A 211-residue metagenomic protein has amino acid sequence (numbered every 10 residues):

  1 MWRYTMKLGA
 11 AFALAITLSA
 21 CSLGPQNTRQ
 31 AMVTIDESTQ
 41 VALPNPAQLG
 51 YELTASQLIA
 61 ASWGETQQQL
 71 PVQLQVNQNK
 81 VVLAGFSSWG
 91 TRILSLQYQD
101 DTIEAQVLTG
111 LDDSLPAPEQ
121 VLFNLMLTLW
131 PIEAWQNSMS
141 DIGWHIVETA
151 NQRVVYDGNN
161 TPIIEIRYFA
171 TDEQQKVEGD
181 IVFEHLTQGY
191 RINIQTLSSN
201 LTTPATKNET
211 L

Functional and structural regions predicted by a protein language model:
M1-A10: Bacterial N-terminal signal peptides that target proteins for export
T17-A20: C-terminal motif of bacterial Sec signal peptides marking the signal peptidase cleavage site
S22-P25: Bacterial signal peptide processing site
T39-Q78: Post-signal-peptide N-terminal segment of Sec-exported extracytoplasmic proteins
G85-W89, Y98-T102, V107-L111, T196-S198: A mature extracytoplasmic/lumenal domain signature
S88-R92, L111-D113, T161-I163: Short, surface-exposed beta-strand-loop junctions and turns on beta-sheet-rich folds
I103-W130: Acidic/charged, solvent-exposed loop-and-adjacent secondary-structure segments enriched in E/D, K/R, S/T, and G/P
G143-L211: Gly/Pro-enriched, hydrophobic low-complexity segments that function as extracytoplasmic propeptides/linkers
